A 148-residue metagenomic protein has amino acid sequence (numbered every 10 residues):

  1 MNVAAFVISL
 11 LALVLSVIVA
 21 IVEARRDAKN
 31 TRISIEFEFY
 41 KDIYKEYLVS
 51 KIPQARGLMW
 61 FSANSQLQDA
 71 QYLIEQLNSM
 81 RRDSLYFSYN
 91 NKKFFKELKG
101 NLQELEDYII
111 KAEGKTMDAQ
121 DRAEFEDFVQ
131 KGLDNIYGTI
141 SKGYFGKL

Functional and structural regions predicted by a protein language model:
M1-A28: Membrane-embedded hydrophobic alpha-helical segments
I18-L148: Conserved non-transmembrane functional hotspots
